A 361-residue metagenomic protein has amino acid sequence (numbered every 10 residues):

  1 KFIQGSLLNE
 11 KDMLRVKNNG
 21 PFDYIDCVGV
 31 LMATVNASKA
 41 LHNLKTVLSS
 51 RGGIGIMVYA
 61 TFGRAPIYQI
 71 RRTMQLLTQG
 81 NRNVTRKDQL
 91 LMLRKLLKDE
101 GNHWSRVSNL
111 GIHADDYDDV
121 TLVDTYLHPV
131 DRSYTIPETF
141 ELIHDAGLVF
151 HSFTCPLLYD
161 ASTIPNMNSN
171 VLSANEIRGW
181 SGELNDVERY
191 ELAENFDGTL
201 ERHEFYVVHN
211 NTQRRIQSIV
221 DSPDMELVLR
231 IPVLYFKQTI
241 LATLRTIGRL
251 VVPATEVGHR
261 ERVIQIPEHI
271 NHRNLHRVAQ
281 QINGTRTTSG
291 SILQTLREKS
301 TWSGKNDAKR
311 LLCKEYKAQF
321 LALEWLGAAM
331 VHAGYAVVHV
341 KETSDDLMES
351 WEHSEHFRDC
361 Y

Functional and structural regions predicted by a protein language model:
K1-M13: Conserved SAM-binding strand-loop segment of SAM-dependent methyltransferases
Q4, I164-G198, R202-V207, I264-Y361: Long, charge-rich, low-complexity alpha-helical segments
K11-I25: A short acidic, Gly/Pro-enriched loop at the edge of an enzyme's catalytic core that lines a small-molecule cofactor
P21-S38, I54, A60-F62: A short SAM/SAH-binding and catalytic strip from SAM-dependent methyltransferases
S38-G53: A short glycine-rich, Lys/Arg-flanked "PGG" loop and its adjoining helix->strand segment in the class I
G53-N109: Conserved class I S-adenosyl-L-methionine
Y68-M74, V107-P129: Short, glycine-/aromatic-enriched active-site segment of Class I SAM-dependent methyltransferases
D131-F150: Short alpha-helix
